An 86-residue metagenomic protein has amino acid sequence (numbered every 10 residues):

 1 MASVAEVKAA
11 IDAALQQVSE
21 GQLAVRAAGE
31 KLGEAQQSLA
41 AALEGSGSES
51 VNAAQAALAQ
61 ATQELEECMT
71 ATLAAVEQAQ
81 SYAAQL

Functional and structural regions predicted by a protein language model:
M1-L86: Amphipathic alpha-helical hairpins/coiled-coils and adjacent low-complexity
